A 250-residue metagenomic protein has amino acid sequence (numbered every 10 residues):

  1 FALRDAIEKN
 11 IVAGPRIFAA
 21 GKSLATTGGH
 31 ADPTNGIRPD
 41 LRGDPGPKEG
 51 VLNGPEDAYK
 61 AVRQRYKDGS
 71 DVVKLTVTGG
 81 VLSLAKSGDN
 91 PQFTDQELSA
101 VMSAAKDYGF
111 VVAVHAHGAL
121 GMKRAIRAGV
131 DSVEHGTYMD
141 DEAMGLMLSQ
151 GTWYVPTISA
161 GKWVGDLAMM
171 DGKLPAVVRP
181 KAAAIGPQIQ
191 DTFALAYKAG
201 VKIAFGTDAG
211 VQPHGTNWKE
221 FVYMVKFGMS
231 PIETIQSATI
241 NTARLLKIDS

Functional and structural regions predicted by a protein language model:
F1-F110, A143-K173: Divalent-metal coordination cores built from histidine and acidic residues
I17, G69, V73, A105 (+6 more regions): Divalent metal-coordination and catalytic microenvironments
G21, L75-V77, V114-G118, H135-T137 (+3 more regions): A cross-domain feature marking catalytic cores of carbohydrate-active enzymes and several ubiquitous metabolic/repair
T94-A100, A113-I126: N-terminal active-site wall of soluble small-molecule enzyme domains
D107, V111, L174-V177, I185-S250: His/Asp/Glu-enriched, well-ordered alpha-helical/loop segment that forms or immediately abuts the divalent-metal
K123-A143, Y223-T234: Structural recognition of alpha->loop->beta junctions
R127-S132, L148-W153, G172-P175, G200-V201 (+1 more regions): Glycine-enriched alpha-helix->loop->beta-strand junction motifs that scaffold or abut catalytic
